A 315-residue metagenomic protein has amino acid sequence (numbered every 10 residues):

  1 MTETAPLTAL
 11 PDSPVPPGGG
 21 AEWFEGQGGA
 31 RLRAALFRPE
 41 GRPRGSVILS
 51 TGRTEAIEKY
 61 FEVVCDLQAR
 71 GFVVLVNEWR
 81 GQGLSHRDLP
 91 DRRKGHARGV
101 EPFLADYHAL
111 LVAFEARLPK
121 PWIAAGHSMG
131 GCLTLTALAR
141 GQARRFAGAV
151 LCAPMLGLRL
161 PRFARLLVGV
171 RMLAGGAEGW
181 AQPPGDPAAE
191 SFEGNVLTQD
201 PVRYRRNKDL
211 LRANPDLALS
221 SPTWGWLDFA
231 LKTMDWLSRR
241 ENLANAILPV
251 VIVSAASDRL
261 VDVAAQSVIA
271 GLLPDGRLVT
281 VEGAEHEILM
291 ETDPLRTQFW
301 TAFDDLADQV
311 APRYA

Functional and structural regions predicted by a protein language model:
M1-E25, A30-P39, A124: An N-terminal hydrophobic leader/cap segment in hydrolases
I57, V64-P90: Conserved alpha/beta-hydrolase
G95-E115: Alpha/beta-hydrolase active-site loop
E115-S128: Alpha/beta-hydrolase fold nucleophile elbow
T134-A218: Alpha/beta-hydrolase-fold enzymes
A246, I252-S254, D258: Short beta-strand/loop motif that positions the catalytic acidic residue of the alpha/beta-hydrolase fold
L248, D262-G271: Short alpha-helix in the alpha/beta-hydrolase fold that links the catalytic acid
R277, E282-A315: Catalytic active-site module of serine/aspartate enzymes centered on a nucleophile-bearing elbow/loop
